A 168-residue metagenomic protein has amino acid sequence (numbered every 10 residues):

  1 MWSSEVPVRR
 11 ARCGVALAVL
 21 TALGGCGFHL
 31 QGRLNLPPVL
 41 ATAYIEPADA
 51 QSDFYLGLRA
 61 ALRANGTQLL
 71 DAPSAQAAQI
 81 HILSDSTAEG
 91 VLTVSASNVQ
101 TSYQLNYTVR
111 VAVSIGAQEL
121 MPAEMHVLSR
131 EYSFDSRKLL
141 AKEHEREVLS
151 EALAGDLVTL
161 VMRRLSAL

Functional and structural regions predicted by a protein language model:
W2-V15: Bacterial N-terminal signal peptides that target proteins for export
A16-L20: Hydrophobic helical h-region of N-terminal Sec-dependent signal peptides in bacterial secretory/periplasmic proteins
A22-G25: C-terminal motif of bacterial Sec signal peptides marking the signal peptidase cleavage site
G27-L30: Bacterial signal peptide processing site
V39-S86: N-terminal segment of the mature soluble domain
L62-G66, V113-A117, S136, L160-L168: Sec/Tat-exported extracytoplasmic proteins
A75, H81-M125, Y132-H144: Surface-exposed short loop/turn segments
L140-L168: C-terminal/domain-edge helix-coil "capping" segments
